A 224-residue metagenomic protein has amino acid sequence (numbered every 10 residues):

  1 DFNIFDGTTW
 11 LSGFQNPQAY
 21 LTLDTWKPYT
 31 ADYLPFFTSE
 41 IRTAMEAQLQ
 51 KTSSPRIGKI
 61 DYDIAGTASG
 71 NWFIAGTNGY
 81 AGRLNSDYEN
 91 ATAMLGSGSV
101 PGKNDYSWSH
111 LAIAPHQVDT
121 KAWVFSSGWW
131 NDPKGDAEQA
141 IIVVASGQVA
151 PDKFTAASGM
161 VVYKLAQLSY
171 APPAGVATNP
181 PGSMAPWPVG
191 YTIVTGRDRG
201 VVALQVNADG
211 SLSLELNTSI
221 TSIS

Functional and structural regions predicted by a protein language model:
D1-D61: Conserved, short, structured surface segments that act as functional micro-motifs
I4-D6, G76, L216: Conserved "cap/hinge" positions at secondary-structure junctions
T9, N78-Y80, S219-S222: Solvent-exposed loop/turn segments at secondary-structure junctions within structured extracellular/periplasmic domains
S12-Y33, N85-G102, A174-S183: Surface-exposed intrinsically disordered loops and tails
S39-A47, I60, A65, L84 (+1 more regions): Hydrophobic, structured segments
G66-Y88: Tryptophan-anchored aromatic micro-motifs
G82-P173: N-terminal glycine/threonine-rich, aromatic-flanked beta-hairpin/loop signature
V143-S224: Beta-sheet ligand-binding and adhesion/scaffold domains
